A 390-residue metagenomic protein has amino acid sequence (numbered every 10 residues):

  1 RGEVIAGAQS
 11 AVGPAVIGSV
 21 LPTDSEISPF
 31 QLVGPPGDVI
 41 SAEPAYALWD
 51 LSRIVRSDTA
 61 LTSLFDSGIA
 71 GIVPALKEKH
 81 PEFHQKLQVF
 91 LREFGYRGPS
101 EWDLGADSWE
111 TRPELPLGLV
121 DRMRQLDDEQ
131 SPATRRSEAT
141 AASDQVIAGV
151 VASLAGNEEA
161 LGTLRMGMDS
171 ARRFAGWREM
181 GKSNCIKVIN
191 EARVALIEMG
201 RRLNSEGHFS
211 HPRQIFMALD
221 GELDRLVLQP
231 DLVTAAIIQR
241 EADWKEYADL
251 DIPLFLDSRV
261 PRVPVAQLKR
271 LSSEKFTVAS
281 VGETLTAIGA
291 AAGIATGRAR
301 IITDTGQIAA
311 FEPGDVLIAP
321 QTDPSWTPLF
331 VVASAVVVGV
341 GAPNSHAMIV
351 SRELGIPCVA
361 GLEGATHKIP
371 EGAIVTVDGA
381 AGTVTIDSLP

Functional and structural regions predicted by a protein language model:
R1-P390: Non-catalytic, soluble scaffold/interaction modules
